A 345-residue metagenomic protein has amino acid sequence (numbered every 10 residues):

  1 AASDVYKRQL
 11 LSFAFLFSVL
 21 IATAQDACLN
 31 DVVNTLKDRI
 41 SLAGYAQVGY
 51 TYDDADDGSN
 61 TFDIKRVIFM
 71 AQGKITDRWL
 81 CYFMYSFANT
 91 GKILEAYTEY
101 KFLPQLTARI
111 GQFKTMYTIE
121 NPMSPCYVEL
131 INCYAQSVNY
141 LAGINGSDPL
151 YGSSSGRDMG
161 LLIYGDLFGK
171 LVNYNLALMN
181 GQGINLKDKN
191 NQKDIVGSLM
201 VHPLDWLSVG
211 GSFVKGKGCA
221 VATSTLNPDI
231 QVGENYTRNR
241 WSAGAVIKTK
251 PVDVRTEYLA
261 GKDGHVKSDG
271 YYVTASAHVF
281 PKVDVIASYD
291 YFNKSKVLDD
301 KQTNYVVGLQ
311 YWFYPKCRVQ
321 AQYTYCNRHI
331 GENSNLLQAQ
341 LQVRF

Functional and structural regions predicted by a protein language model:
A1-Y6: Short, small-residue-biased leader/transition segments that mark boundaries at the very start of proteins
S12-V19: Bacterial N-terminal signal peptides
A22-D26: Boundary at the C-terminal end of the N-terminal hydrophobic targeting segment
C28-N180, N191-K193, M200-V209, T274-A277 (+3 more regions): Outer membrane beta-barrel
D56-T61, Y85-I93, I184-Q192, N235 (+3 more regions): Solvent-exposed loop/turn segments connecting transmembrane beta-strands in outer-membrane beta-barrel proteins
M200-S295: Detector for outer-membrane/organellar transmembrane beta-barrel domains, recognizing the amphipathic beta-strand
S276, K282-Q320: Outer membrane beta-barrel transmembrane domains
Y311, N333-F345: Outer-membrane beta-barrel "beta-signal"
